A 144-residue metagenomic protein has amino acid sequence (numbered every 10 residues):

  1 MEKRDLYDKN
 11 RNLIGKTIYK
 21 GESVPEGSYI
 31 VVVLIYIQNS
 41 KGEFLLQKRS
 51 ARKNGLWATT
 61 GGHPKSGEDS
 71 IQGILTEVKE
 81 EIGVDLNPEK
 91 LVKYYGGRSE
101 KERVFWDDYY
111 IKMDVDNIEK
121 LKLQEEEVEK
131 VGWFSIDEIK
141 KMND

Functional and structural regions predicted by a protein language model:
M1-L34, S40: Acidic, metal-coordinating catalytic segment for phosphate/diphosphate chemistry, firing primarily on the Nudix
G21-E22, G61-K65: Short glycine-enriched, charge-decorated loop/helix-capping segments at active-site entrances that position
P25-G27, G55-T60, G132-W133: A short, polar/proline- and glycine-enriched secondary-structure boundary/capping micro-motif
V32-H63: A glycine-rich, hydrophobic loop/mini-helix early in the fold
P64-D144: Unchanged
